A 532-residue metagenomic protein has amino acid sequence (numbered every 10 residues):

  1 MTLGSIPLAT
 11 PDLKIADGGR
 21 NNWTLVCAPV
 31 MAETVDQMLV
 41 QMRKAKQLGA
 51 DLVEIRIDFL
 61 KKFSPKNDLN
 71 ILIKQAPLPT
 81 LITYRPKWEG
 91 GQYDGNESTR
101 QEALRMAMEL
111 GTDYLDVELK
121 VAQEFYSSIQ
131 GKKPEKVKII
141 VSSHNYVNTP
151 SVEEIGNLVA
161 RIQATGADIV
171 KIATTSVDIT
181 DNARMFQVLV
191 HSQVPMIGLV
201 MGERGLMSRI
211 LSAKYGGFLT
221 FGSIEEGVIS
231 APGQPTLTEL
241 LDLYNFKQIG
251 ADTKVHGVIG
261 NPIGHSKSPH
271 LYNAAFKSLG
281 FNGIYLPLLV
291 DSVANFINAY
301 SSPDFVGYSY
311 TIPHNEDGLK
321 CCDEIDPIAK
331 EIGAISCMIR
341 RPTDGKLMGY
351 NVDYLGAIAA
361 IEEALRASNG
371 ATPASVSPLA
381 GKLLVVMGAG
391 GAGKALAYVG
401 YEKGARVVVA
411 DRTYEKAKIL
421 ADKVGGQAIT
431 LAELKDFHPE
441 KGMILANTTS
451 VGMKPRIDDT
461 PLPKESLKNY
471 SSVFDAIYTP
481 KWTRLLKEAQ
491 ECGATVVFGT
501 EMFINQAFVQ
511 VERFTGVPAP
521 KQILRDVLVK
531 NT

Functional and structural regions predicted by a protein language model:
M1-V40, L243-T253: N-terminal amphipathic alpha-helix/helix-capping segment at the start of soluble metabolic enzymes
I73, T80-F125, G318-L379: Glycine/small-residue-rich loop that forms an oxyanion/phosphate-binding "nest" at active or ligand-binding sites
Y114, K120-K254: Catalytic alpha/beta core domains of metabolic enzymes, predominantly
T253-A367: Phosphate/diphosphate ligand-binding glycine-rich loop within oxidoreductases
V255-P262, N351-Y354, I361, L365 (+1 more regions): Glycine-rich adenosine-cofactor-binding loop
L365-R366, G381, S472, A476-T532: Adenosine-phosphate binding glycine-rich loop
K403-V424: NAD(P)-binding Rossmann-fold cofactor-contacting core
K423-V497, E501: Rossmann-like adenosine-cofactor binding region
